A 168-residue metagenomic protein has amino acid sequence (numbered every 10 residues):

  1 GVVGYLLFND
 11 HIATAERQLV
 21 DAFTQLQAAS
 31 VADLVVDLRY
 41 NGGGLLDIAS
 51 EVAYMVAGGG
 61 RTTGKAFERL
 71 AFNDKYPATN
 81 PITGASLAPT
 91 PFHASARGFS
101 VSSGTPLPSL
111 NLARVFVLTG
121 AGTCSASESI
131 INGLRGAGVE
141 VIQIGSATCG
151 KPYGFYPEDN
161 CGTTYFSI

Functional and structural regions predicted by a protein language model:
G1, Q27-A29, L107-N111, R135-G136 (+1 more regions): Extracellular/periplasmic catalytic domains that process cell-envelope and extracellular macromolecules
G1-L34, L38-G42, D47-T62, A66-E68: Flexible, low-complexity junctional segments that flank or bridge functional domains
L7-H11, D37-N41, L70, K75 (+2 more regions): Active-site-proximal beta-strand/loop segments in catalytic clefts of secreted hydrolases
A13-T14, G42-L45, C124-A126, G150-Y153: Flexible loop/turn segments at secondary-structure boundaries
G44-R114, Y156-P157: Gly/Ser/Thr-rich loop/hinge elements
A53-G58, N132-G138: Short, surface-exposed basic-aromatic patches at helix termini and helix-loop junctions that form
L110-L118, C124, E128-S129: A conserved active-site cap/scaffold subdomain adjacent to cofactor or substrate pockets
G122, S129, G133, V139-I168: Flexible, solvent-exposed loop/hinge segments that line or gate ligand/substrate-binding clefts
